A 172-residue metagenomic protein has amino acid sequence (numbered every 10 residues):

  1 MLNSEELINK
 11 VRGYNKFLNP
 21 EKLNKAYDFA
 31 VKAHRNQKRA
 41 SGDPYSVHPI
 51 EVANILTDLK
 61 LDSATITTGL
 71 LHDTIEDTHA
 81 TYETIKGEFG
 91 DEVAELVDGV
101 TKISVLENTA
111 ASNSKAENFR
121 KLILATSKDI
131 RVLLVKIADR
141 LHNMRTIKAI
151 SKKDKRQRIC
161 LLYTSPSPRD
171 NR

Functional and structural regions predicted by a protein language model:
M1-R131: Metal-dependent phosphohydrolase cores
A64-T65, A116-I150, I159-L162: Alpha-helical scaffolding flanking metal-ion-dependent phosphate/phosphodiester catalytic sites
L70-L71, I137, P168: Alpha-helical architecture
D77-T78, M144, R172: Hydrophobic positions within alpha-helical membrane elements
D91, R156-L161: Terpene synthase/cyclase
E107-N108, I147-K155: Short, polar/flexible loop-turn hinges at active-site or ligand-entry regions and domain interfaces
Y163-R172: Single conserved hydrophobic/aromatic residue that forms the stacking wall/gate of nucleotide- or nucleobase-binding
